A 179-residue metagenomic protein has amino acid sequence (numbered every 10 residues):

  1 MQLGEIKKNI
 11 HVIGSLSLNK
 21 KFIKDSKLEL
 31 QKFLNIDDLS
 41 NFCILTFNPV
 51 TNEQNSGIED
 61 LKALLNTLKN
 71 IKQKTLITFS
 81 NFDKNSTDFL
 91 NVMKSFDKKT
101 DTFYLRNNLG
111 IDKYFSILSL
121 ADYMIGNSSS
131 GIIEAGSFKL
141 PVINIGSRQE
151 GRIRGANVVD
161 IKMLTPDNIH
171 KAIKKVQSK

Functional and structural regions predicted by a protein language model:
M1-K179: Nucleotide-activated sugar donor-binding and catalytic core shared by glycosyltransferases and related lipid-linked
